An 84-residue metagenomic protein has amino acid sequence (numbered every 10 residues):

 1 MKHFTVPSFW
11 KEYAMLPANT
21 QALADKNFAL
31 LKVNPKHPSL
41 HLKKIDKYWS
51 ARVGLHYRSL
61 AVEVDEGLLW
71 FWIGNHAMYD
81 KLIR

Functional and structural regions predicted by a protein language model:
K2-F4, K11, M15, A22 (+1 more regions): Enriched for short, Lys/Arg-rich terminal
T5-P7, P38: A short alpha-helix capping/helix-coil boundary motif
A18-Q21, K36: Alpha-helix boundary/capping and short turn/kink residues
Q21, D25-A29: Short, well-structured alpha-helical segments
F28-L31, E63-D65: Generic helix-packing signal
A29-V53: A short, surface-exposed loop/turn module that caps and links secondary-structure elements
